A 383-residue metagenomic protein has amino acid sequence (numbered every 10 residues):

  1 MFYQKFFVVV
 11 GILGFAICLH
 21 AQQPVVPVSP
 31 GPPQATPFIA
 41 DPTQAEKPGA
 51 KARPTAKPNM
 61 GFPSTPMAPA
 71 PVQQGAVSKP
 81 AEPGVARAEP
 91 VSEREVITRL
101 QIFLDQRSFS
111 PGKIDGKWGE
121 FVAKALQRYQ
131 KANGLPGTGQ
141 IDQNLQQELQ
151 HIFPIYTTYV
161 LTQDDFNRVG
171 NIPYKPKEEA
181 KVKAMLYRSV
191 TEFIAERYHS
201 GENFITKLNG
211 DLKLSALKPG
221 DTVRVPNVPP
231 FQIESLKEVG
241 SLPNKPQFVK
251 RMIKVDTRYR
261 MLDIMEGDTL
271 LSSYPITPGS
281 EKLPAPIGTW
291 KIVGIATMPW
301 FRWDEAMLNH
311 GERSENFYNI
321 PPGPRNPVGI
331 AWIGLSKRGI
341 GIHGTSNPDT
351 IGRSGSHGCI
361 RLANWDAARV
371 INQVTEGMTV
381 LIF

Functional and structural regions predicted by a protein language model:
M1-V8: Bacterial N-terminal signal peptides that target proteins for export
V8-I17: Bacterial N-terminal signal peptides
A21-I97: Compositionally biased, proline/threonine/alanine/serine-rich low-complexity intrinsically disordered stretches
P90-K124, Q163-H199: Primarily a LysM-type cell-wall glycan-binding module
E120-F166, T206-S241: Extracellular LysM carbohydrate-binding repeats and other cell-envelope/extracellular binding modules
V182-G267, L271-P275: Secretory/export targeting leaders with adjacent low-complexity proregions
L212, H310-F383: Exported/periplasmic cell-wall-interacting domains
S235-T345: Gly/Pro-biased beta-strand-loop elements
